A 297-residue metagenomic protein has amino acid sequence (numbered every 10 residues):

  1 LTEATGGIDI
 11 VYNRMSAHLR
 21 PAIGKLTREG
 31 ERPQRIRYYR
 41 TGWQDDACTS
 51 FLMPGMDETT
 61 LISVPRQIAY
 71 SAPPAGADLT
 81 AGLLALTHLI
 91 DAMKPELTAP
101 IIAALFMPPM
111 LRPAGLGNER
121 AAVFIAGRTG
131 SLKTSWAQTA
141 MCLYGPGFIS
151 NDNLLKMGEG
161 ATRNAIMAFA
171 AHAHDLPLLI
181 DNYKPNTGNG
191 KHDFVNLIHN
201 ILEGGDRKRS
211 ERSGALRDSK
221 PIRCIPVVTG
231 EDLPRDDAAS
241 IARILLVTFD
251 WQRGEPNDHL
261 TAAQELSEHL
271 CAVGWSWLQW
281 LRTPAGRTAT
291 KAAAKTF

Functional and structural regions predicted by a protein language model:
L1-E96, A140, A168-F169, A173-D175 (+2 more regions): Conserved glycine-centered beta->alpha loop in an early N-terminal alpha/beta scaffold
D57-K156: P-loop NTPase catalytic core of nucleic-acid-dependent motor ATPases
W136-K191: AAA+/P-loop NTPase substrate/partner-engagement loops
A171, S210-V228: AAA+/SF3 P-loop NTPase mechanochemical coupling elements
D181, R223-E231, L246-V247: Structural recognition of the conserved hydrophobic beta-strand(s) that form the central parallel beta-sheet of P-loop
P185-N186, L233-R235: Residues immediately C-terminal
F194-S213: Conserved catalytic/switch belt of AAA+ P-loop NTPases
K220-I222, D237-F297: Phosphate-sensing "switch" segment of ASCE/P-loop ATPases
